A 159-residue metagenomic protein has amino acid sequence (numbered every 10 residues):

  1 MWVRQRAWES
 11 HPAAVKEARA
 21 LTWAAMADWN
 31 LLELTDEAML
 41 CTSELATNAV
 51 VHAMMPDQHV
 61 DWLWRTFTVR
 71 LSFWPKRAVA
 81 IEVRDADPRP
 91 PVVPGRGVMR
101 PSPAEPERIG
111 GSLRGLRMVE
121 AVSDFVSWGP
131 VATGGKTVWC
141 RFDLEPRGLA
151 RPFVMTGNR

Functional and structural regions predicted by a protein language model:
M1-L40: Bergerat-fold GHKL ATPase/HATPase_c domain
M1-R4, V50-R159: Conserved beta-strand-loop-beta-strand hairpin that lines the nucleotide-binding pocket of ATP/GTP-utilizing enzymes
W23, A27, T47-V51, S127: Short amphipathic alpha-helical interface segments enriched in basic and hydrophobic/aromatic residues, used as
L34-T42, L63, K136: Short, conserved alpha-helical segments within structured domains
E37-M55: Histidine-centered phosphotransfer motif of kinases
